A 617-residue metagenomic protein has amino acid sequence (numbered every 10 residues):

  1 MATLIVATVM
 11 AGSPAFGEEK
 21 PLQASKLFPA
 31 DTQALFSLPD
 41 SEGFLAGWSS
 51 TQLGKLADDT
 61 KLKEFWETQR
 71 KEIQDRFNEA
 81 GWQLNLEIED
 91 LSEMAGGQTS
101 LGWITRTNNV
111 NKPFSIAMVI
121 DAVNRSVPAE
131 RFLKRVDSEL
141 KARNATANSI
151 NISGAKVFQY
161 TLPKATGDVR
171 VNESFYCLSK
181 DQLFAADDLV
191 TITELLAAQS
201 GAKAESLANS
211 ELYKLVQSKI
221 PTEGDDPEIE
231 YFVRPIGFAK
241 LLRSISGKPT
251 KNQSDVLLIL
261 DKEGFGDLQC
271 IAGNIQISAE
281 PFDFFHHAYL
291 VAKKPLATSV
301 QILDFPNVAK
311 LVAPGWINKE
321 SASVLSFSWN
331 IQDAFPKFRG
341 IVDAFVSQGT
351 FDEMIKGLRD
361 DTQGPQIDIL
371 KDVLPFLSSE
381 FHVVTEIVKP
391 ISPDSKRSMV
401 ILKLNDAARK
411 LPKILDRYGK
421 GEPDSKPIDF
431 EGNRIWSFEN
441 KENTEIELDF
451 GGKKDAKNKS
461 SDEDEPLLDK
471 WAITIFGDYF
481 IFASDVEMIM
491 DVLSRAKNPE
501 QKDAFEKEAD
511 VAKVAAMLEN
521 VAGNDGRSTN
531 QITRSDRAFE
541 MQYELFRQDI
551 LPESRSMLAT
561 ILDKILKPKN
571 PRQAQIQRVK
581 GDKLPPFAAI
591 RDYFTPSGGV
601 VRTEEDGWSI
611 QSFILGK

Functional and structural regions predicted by a protein language model:
M1-A11: Bacterial N-terminal signal peptides
G17-R170, Y213-A272, I277-P281, Y289-K396 (+6 more regions): Structural boundary/hinge residues at secondary-structure and domain interfaces
E18, K26-F28, E93-I104, V190-N209 (+3 more regions): Polar interaction faces of repeat-based domains
L35-F36, S115-I120, L183-A186, L325 (+3 more regions): Short, structured motif recognition centered on aromatic/hydrophobic residues
P39-S41, D121-R125, K180-Q182, D188-V190 (+7 more regions): Solvent-exposed coil/turn segments that connect beta secondary-structure elements in extracytoplasmic/periplasmic
A155-E173, D181, R434-D469, I473 (+3 more regions): Short, intrinsically disordered low-complexity segments
D168-I245, S461-R572: A conserved glycine-rich beta-strand in the N-terminal activation segment of trypsin-fold
P586-K617: C-terminal regions of mature proteins
